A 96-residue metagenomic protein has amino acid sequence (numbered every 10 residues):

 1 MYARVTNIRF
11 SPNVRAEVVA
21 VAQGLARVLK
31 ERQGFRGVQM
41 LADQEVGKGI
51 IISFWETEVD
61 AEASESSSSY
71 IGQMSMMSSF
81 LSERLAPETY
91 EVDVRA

Functional and structural regions predicted by a protein language model:
M1-G49, E56-S68, S79-A96: Short S/T/G/P-rich N-terminal loop/turn motif that feeds into the first structured element of a domain
I71-M77: Low-complexity, intrinsically disordered Gly/Pro/Thr-rich segments
